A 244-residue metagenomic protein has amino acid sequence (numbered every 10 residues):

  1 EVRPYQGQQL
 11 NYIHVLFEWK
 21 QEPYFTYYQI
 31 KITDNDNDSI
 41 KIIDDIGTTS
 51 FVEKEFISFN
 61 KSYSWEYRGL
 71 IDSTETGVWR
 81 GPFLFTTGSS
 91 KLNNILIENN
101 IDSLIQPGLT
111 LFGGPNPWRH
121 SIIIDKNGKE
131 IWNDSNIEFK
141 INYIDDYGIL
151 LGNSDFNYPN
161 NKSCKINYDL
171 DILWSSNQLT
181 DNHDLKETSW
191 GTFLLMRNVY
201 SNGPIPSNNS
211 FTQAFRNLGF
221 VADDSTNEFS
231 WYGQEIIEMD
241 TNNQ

Functional and structural regions predicted by a protein language model:
E1-Y24, G81-L92: Pro/Thr/Ser/Gly-rich low-complexity, intrinsically disordered linker/stalk tracts
H14, F25-Q29, W118: Exposed beta-strand and adjacent loop surfaces of beta-rich binding modules that mediate intermolecular recognition
Y27-S62, L70-F83: Recognizes extended acidic, P/S/T-rich segments that occur within or adjacent to Ig-like beta-sandwich modules
S58-S62, L70-Q244: Histidine-/acidic-rich catalytic cores in large beta-rich domains
